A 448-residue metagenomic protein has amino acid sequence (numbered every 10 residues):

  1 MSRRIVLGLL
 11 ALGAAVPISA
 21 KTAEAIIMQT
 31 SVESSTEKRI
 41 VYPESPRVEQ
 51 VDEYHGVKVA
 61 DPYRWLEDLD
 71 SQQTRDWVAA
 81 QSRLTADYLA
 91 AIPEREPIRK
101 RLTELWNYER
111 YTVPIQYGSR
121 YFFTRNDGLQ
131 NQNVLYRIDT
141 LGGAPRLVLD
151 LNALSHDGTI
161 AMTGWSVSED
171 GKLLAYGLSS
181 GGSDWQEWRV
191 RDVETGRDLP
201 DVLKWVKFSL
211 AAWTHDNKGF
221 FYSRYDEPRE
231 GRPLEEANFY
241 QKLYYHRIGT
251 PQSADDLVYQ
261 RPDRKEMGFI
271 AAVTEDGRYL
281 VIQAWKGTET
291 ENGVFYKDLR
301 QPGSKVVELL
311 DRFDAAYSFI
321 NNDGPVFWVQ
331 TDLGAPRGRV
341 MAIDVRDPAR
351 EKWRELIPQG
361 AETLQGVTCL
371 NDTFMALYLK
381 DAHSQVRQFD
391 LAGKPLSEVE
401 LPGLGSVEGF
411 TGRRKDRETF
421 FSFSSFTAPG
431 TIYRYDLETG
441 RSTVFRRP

Functional and structural regions predicted by a protein language model:
M1-S2, M28: Initiator methionine at the very start of the polypeptide chain
R3-L7: N-terminal export leaders
G8-P17: Bacterial N-terminal signal peptides
L9-L10, I27, D87: A periodicity- and composition-biased signal for non-globular, repetitive helical segments
P17-E33: Signal peptide processing junction and immediate N-terminal pro/mature segment of secreted/exported proteins
S35-H55: Short acidic, Pro/Gly- and aromatic-enriched capping/linker segments at domain boundaries
E44-R47, V57-R120, T124-L147, A153-P448: Peripheral, non-catalytic segments that deliver or gate enzyme domains
